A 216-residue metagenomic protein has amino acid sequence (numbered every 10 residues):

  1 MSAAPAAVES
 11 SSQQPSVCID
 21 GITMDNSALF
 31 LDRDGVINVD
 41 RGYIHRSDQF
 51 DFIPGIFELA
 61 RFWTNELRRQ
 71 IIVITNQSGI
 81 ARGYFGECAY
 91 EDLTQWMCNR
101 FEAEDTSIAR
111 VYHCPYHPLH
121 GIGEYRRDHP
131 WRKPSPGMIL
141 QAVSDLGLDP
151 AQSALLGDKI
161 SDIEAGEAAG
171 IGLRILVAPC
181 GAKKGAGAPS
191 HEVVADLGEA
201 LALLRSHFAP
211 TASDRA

Functional and structural regions predicted by a protein language model:
E9, Q13-I71: Active-site neighborhood of HAD-like aspartate-dependent phosphohydrolases
I37-P54, I80-A89, A103-T106, H120-P130: Metal-dependent phosphoesterase signature
A60-T94, E104-H120, G166: Substrate-recognition element of Asp-dependent hydrolases with the DxDx(T/V) motif
G83-M97, E124-M138, E164-A169: Short, electropositive alpha-helical surface patch
P130-I163: Conserved Lys-Pro-Asp/Glu-containing loop-to-beta segment of HAD-superfamily phosphomonoesterases, centered on
W131, K183-A216: Short acidic, glycine/proline-enriched helix-loop-strand junctions
L156-E192: Acidic, Mg2+-coordinating phosphoryl-transfer loop and its flanking beta/alpha structural elements, shared across
